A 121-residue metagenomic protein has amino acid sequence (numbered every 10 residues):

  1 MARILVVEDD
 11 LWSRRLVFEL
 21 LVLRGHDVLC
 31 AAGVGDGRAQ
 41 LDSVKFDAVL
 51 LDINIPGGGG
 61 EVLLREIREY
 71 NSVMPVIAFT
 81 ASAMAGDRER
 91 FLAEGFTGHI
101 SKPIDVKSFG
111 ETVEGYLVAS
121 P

Functional and structural regions predicted by a protein language model:
E8: Conserved acidic carboxylate
L11-L29: Two-component/phosphorelay signaling modules centered on CheY-like receiver
C30-A48, E69: Acidic, metal-coordinating helix/loop segments flanking the phosphotransfer/catalytic sites of two-component signaling
G33, G59-V62: Acidic catalytic/metal-coordinating carboxylates
P56, M84: The feature encodes the CheY-like receiver
E61-S72: Short amphipathic alpha-helix used as the core "switch/output" element in two-component signaling
I104-V113: C-terminal output helix
